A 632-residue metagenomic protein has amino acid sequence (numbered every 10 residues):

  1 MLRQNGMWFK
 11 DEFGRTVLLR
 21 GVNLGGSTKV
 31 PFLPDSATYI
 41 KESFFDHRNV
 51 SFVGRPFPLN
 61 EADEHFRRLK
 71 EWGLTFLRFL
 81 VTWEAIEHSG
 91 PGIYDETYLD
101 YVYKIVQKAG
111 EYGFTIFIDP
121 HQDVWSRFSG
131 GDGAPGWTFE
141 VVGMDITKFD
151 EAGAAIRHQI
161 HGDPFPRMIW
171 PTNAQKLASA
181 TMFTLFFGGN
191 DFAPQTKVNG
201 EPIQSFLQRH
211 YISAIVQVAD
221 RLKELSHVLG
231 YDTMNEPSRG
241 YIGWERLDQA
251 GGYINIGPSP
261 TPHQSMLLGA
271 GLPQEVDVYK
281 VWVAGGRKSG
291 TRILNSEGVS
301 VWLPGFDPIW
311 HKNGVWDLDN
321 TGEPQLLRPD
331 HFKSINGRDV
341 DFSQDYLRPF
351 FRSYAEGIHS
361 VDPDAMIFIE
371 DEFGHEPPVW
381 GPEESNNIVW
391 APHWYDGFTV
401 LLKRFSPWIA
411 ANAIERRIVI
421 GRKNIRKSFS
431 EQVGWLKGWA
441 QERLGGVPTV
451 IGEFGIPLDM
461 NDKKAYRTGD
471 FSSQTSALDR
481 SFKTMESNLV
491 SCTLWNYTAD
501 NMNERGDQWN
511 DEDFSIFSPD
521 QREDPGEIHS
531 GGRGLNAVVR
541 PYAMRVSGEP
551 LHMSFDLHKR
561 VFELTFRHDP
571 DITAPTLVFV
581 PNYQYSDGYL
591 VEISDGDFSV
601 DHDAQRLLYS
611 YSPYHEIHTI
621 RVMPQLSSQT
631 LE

Functional and structural regions predicted by a protein language model:
M1-F76, Q107, E111, V142 (+2 more regions): N-terminal carbohydrate-binding accessory modules
G54-L69, I212-V218, F429-K437, T475-R480: Short, acidic/polar
G54-N60, I86, I93-D95, R239 (+5 more regions): Acidic-and-aromatic substrate-binding clefts and catalytic sites of carbohydrate-active enzymes
W72-L99: Aromatic-lined carbohydrate-binding/catalytic grooves of carbohydrate-active enzymes
K104-Q107, E111-F117, Q122-I420, W435-N461 (+2 more regions): Active-site region of glycoside hydrolase catalytic domains
G381-S385, V389-L402, S406-P407, A411-E415 (+5 more regions): Aromatic-rich peripheral "rim/lid" segments of glycoside hydrolase catalytic domains that contact and position glycan
D595-V600: Short, solvent-exposed loop/linker segments at beta-strand-coil boundaries, enriched for Pro/Gly and Ser/Thr
L607-P613: Solvent-exposed segments in extracellular or luminal domains encompassing
